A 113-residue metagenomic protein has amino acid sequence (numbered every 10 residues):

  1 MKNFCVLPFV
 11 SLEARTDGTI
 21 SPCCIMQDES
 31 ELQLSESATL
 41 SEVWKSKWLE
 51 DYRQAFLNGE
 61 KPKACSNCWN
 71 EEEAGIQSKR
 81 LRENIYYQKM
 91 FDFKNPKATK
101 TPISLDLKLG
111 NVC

Functional and structural regions predicted by a protein language model:
M1-I25, E29-C113: N-terminal pre-core extensions flanking Radical SAM catalytic domains
